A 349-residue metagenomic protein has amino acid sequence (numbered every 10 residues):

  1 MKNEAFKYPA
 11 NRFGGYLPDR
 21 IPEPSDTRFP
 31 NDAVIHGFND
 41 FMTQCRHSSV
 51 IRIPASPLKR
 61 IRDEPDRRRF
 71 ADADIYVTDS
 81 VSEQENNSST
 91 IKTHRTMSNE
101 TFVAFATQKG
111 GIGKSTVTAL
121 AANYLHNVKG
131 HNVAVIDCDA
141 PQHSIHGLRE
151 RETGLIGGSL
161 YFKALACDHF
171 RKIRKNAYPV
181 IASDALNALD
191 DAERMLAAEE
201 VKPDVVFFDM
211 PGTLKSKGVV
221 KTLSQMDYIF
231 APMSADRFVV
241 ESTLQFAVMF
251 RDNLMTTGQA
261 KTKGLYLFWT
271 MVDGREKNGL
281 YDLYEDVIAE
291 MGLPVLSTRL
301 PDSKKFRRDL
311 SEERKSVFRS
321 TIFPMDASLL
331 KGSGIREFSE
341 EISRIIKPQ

Functional and structural regions predicted by a protein language model:
A5, A10, P22-T27, A33 (+1 more regions): Short linear motifs in low-complexity or flexible loops
G14-L17, R28, V34-I35, N39-Q44 (+1 more regions): Short polybasic linear motifs
C45-T107: Extreme N-terminal, non-catalytic leader segments that precede Walker-type/kinase nucleotide-binding cores
H94-N127, H131: Walker A (P-loop) phosphate-binding motif
A106-I112, N127-V206: P-loop/Walker-type NTP enzyme "switch/lid" segment
E199-V219: Switch II (G3) loop of P-loop NTPases
G218-R237: Inter-motif core of Ras-like GTPase G domains
M271-S320: Beta-strand-loop-alpha "switch" segments that mediate conformational coupling across diverse proteins
